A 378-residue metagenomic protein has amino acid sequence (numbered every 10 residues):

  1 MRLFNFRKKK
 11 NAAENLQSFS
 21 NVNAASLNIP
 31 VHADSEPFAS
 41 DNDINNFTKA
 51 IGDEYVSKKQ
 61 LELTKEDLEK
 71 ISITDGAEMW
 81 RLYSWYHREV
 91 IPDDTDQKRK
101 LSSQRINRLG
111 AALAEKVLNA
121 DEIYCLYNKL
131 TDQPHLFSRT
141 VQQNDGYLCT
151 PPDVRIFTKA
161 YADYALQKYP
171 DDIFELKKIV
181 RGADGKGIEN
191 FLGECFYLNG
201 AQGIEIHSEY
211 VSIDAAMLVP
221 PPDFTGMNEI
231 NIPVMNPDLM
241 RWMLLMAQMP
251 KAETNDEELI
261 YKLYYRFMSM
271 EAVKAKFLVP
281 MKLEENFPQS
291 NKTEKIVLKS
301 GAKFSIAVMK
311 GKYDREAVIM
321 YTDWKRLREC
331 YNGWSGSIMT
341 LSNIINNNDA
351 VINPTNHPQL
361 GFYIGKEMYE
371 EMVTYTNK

Functional and structural regions predicted by a protein language model:
R2-K378: An interfacial alpha-helical scaffold signature
